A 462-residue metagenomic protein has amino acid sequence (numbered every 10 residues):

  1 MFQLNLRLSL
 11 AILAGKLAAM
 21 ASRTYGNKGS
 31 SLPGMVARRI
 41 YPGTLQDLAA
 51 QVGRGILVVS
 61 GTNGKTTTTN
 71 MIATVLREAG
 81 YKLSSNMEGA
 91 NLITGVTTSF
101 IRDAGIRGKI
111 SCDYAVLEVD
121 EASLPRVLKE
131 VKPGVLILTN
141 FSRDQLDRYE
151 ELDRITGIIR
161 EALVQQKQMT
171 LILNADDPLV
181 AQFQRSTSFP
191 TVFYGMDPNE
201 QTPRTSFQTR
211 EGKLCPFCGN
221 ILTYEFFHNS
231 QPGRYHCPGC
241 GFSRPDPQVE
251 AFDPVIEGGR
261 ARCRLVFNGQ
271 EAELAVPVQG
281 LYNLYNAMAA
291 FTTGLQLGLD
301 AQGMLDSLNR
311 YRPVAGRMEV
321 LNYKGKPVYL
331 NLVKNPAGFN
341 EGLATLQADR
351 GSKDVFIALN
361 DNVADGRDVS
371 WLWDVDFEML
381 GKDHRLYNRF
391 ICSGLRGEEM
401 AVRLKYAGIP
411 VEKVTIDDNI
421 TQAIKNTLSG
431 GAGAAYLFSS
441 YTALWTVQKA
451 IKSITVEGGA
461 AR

Functional and structural regions predicted by a protein language model:
F2-S206, R210-L214: Phosphate-binding loop of NTP-binding sites
T66-V75, V255-Q270: Acidic-glycine-rich active-site phosphate/pyrophosphate-binding loop
E130-N140, P232-D246, A272-N309: A conserved, hydrophobic alpha-helical segment in the catalytic core of large ATP/adenylate-utilizing enzymes
P178-Q182, E200-T202, V363-R367, R396-V402 (+1 more regions): Short, charged/polar "capping" segments at the starts of alpha-helices and the immediately preceding loops
D197-G259, P277: Cys/His-rich short segments
F242, V255-G258, T293-Y329, V333: Gly/charged, well-structured mid-domain segments that form the phosphate/adenylate-handling core of ATP-dependent
L332-I416, V456-A461: Active-site beta-alpha connecting loops in nucleotide-dependent enzymes
L437-R462: Glycine/aspartate-rich loop-and-adjacent alpha/beta segment that forms the canonical ThDP
